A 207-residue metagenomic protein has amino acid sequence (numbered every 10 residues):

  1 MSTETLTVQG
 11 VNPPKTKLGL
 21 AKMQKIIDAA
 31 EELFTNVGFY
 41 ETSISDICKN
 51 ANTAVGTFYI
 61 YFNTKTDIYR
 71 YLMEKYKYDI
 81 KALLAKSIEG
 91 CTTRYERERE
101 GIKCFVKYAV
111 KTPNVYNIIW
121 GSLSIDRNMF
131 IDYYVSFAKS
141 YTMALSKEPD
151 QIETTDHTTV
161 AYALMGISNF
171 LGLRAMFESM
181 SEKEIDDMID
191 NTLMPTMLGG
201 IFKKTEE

Functional and structural regions predicted by a protein language model:
M1-A21, K204-E207: N-terminal intrinsically disordered/low-complexity leader segments
A21-E31, I47, I68, L72-I80 (+2 more regions): Generic hydrophobic, amphipathic alpha-helix propensity
K25, L33-D67, Y71: Helix-turn-helix
A29-L33, C104, Y108, I167: Short amphipathic alpha-helical elements of helix-turn-helix/winged-helix folds
F62, G121-I125: Short helix-capping/turn signature of helix-turn-helix
Y71, A85-K111, L164: Hydrophobic alpha-helical connector segments
Y78-K81, A85, E100, D126-Q151 (+2 more regions): Amphipathic alpha-helical packing segments from all-alpha helical-bundle domains
N117-G121, K147-M194, K204-E207: Hydrophobic/aromatic-rich alpha-helical bundle segments in the mid-to-C-terminal region
